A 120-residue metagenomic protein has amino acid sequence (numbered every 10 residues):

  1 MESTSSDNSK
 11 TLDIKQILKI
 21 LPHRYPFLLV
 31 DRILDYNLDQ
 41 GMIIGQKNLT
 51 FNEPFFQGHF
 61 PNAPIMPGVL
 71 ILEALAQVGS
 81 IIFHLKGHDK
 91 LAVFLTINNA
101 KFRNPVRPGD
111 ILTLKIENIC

Functional and structural regions predicted by a protein language model:
M1-V30, D35: N-terminal leader/capping segments at the start of a protein or of a new domain
E2-T11, V78-I119: Hydrophobic beta-strand-centered segment that forms part of the acyl-chain substrate-binding groove
L18, N62, F102-N104: Beta-strand-rich interaction surfaces with strong enrichment in secreted/lumenal proteins
I20, P61-M66, A92-L95: Short acidic/polar alpha-helix capping motifs at helix-coil junctions
R24-M66: Catalytic strand-loop segment that frames the active site of acyl-thioester-processing enzymes
I33, L75, I116: A residue-level signal for conserved active-site and pocket-lining positions in enzyme catalytic cores
G41, I65-D89: Active-site helix/loop of acyl-thioester processing domains in fatty-acid/polyketide metabolism, spanning hotdog-fold
I44, Q57, P67, E73 (+2 more regions): Short glycine-rich loop/turn motifs that provide flexible caps or phosphate-binding loops at active sites
